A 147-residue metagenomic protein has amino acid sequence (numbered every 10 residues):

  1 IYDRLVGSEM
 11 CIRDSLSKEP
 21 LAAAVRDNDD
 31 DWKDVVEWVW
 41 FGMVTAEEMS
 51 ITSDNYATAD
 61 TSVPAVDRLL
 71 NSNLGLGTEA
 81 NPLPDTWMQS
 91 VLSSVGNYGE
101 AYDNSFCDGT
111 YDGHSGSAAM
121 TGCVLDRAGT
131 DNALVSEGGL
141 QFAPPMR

Functional and structural regions predicted by a protein language model:
I1-I12: Single conserved hydrophobic/aromatic residue that forms the stacking wall/gate of nucleotide- or nucleobase-binding
Y2, A133-L134: Short, flexible coil/turn micro-motifs enriched in small/turn-prone residues
Y2-D3, A23, S105: Functionally constrained cores in energy, signaling, and assembly domains
R13-M88, N97, G113, T130 (+1 more regions): Extended ligand-binding regions for polar small-molecule ligands
S93-C123: C-terminal capping/gating helix-and-loop segments adjacent to ligand/active sites or protein-protein/ligand interfaces
C123-G129: Low-complexity, intrinsically disordered Gly/Pro/Thr-rich segments
